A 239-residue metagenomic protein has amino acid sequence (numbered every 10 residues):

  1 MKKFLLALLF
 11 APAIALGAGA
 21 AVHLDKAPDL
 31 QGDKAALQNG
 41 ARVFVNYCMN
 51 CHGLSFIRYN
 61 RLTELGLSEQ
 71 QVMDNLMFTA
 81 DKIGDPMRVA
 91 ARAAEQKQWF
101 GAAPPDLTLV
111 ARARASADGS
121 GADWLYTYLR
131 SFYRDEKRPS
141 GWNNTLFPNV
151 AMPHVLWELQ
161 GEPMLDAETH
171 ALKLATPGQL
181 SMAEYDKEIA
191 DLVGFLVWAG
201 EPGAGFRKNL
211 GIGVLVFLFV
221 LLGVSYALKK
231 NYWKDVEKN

Functional and structural regions predicted by a protein language model:
F4-A13: Sec-dependent N-terminal signal peptides
A18-R42, G53-E64, V72, G200-K208: Electrostatic cytochrome c docking/interface patches
L30-L37, A41, K97-F100, D118-A122 (+1 more regions): Solvent-exposed, acidic/flexible segments
L30-Q31, F56-A122, P139-E168: Gly/Gly-Pro-rich "capping" loops immediately C-terminal to redox-active cysteine motifs in periplasmic/lumenal
G32-L54, L192, I212-F217, L221: Sequence/structural segment immediately N-terminal to covalent heme-attachment motifs in c-type and related
R42-L54, A93, A103-R112, W124-T127 (+1 more regions): C-type cytochrome heme c attachment motif
M152, W157-E201: Extended, hydrophilic extramembrane loops/domains of integral membrane proteins
R207-I212, V216-N239: Juxtamembrane interface at the cytosolic side of transmembrane helices
